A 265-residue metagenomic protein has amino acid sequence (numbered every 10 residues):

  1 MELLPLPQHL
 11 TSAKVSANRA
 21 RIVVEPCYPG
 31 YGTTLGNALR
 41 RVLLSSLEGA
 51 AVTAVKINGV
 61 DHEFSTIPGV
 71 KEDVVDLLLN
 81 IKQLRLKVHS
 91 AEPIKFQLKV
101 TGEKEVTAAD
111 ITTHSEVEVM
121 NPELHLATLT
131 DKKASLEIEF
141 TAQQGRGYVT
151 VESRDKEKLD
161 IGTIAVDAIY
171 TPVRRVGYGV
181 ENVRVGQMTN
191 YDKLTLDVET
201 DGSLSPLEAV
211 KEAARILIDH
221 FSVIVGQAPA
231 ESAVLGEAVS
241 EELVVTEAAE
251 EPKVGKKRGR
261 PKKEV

Functional and structural regions predicted by a protein language model:
M1-V265: Protein-protein interaction/assembly regions in multi-subunit complexes
